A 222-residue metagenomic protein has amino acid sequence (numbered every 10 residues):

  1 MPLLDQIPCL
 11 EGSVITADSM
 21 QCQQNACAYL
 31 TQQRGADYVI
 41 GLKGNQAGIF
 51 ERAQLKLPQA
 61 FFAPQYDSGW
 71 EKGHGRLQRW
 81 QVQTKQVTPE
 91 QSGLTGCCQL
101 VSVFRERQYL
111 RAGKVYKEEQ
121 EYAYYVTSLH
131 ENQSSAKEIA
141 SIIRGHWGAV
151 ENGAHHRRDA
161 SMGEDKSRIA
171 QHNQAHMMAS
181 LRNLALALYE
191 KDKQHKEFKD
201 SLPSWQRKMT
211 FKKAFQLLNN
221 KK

Functional and structural regions predicted by a protein language model:
M1-A26, R34, K208: Conserved, well-structured functional cores that handle cations and Mg-NTP chemistry
I7-C9, L30-Q32, V115-E119: Solvent-exposed alpha-helices and their adjacent loops that cap or buttress functional pockets in soluble metabolic
V14-Q23, Y38, Y125, A149-H155 (+1 more regions): Short, conserved catalytic/metal-binding motifs centered on acidic residues
C27-A36, L55-P58: Short, surface-exposed basic-aromatic patches at helix termini and helix-loop junctions that form
D37-K43: RNase H-like polynucleotidyl transferase catalytic core
K43-G145: An anionic, glycine-rich sequence signature occurring as long contiguous blocks
Y66, R157-K222: A short, flexible helix-boundary coil/loop motif
Q133-R168: Short amphipathic alpha-helical "interface-anchor" segments enriched in bulky aromatics
